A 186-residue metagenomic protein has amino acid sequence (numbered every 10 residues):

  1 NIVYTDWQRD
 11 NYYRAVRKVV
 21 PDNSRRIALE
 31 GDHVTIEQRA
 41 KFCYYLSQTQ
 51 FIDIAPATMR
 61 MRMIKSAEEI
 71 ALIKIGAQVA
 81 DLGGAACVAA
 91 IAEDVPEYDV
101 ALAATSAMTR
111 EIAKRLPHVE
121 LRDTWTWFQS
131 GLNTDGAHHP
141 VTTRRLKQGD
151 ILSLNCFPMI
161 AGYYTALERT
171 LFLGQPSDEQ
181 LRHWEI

Functional and structural regions predicted by a protein language model:
N1-I186: Active-site neighborhoods and metal-handling regions in enzymes and metal-associated proteins
